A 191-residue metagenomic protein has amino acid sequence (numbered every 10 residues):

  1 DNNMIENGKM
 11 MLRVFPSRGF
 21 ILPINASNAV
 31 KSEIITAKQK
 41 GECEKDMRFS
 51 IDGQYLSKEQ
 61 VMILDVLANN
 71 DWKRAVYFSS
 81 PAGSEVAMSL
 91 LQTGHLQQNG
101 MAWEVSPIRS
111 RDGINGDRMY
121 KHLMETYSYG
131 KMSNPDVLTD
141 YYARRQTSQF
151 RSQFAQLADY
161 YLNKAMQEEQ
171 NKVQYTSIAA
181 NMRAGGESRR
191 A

Functional and structural regions predicted by a protein language model:
D1-A191: ER/secretory pathway lumenal C-terminal domains and tails of membrane proteins involved in glycoprotein biogenesis
